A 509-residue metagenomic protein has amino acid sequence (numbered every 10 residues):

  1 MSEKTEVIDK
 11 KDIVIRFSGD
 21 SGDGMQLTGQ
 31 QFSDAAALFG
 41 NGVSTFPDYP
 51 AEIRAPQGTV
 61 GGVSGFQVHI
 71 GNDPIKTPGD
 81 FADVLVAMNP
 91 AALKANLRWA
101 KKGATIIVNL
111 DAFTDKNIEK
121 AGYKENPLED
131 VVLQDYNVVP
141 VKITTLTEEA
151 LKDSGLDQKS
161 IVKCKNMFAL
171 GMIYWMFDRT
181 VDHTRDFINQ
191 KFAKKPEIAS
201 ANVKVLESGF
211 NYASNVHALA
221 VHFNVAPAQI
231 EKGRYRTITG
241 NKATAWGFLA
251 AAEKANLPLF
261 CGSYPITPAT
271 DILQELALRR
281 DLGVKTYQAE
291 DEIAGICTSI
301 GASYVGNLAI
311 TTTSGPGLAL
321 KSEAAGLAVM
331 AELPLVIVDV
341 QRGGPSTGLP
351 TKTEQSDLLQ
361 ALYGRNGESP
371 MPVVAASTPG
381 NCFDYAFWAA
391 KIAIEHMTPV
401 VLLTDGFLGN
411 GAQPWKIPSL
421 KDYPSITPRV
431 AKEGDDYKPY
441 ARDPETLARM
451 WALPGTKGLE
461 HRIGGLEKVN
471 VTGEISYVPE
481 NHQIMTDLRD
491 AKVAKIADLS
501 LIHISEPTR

Functional and structural regions predicted by a protein language model:
S2-A255: Active-site cofactor/cluster-binding pocket
D12-A100, W246, A251, L259 (+2 more regions): Thiamine diphosphate
Y49-P50, V205, A226-I230, Y264-P268 (+3 more regions): A glycine-rich phosphate-binding loop feature that marks nucleotide/adenosyl-phosphate handling sites
A51-E52, E149-L151, A218-G233, A251-P258 (+4 more regions): Gly-rich Lys/Arg/Thr-decorated short loops/hinges at beta-loop-alpha junctions or inter-strand turns that position
V108, T311, I337-V338, L402 (+1 more regions): Structural beta-sheet core signal
L133-Y136, P140-L146, K352-D405, S425-E433: Conserved thiamine diphosphate
C164, Q341-E368, Q483-S505, R509: Thiamine diphosphate
I238-G247, A255, Y385, A390-S505 (+1 more regions): Flexible, low-complexity linker and terminal segments
